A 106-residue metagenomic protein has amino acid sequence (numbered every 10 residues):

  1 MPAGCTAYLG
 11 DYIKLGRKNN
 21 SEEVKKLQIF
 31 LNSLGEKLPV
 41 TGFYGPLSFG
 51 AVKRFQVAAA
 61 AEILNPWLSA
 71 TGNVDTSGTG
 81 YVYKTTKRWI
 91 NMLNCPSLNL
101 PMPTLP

Functional and structural regions predicted by a protein language model:
M1-P106: Cell-envelope/ECM-targeting effectors and their regulatory/trafficking segments
